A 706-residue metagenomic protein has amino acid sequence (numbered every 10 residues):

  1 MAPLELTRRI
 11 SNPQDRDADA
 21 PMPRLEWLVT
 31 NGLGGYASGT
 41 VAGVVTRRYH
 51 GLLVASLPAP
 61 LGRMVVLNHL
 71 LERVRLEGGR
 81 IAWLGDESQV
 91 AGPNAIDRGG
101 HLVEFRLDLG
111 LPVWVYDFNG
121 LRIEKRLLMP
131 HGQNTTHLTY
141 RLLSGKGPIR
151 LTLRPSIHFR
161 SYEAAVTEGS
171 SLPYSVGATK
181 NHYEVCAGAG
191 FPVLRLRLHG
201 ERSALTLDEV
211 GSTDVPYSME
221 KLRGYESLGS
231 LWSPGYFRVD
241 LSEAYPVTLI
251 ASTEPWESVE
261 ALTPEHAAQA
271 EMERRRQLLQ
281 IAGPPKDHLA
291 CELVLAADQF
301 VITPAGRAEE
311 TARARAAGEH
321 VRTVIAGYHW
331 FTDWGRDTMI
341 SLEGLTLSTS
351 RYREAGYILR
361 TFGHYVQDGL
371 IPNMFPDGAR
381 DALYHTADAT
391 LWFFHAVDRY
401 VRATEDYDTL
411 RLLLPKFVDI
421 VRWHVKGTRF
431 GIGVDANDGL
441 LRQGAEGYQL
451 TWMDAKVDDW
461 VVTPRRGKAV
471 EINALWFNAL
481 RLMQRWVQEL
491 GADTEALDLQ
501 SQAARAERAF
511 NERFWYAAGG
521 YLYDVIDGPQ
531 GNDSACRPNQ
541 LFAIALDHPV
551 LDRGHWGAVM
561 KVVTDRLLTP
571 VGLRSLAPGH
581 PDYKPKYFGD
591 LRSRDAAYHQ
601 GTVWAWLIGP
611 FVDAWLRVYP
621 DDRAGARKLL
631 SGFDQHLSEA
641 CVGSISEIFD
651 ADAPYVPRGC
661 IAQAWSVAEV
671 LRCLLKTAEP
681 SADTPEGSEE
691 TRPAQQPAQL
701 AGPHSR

Functional and structural regions predicted by a protein language model:
M1-R706: Acidic, mature catalytic/reactive cores of soluble proteins
